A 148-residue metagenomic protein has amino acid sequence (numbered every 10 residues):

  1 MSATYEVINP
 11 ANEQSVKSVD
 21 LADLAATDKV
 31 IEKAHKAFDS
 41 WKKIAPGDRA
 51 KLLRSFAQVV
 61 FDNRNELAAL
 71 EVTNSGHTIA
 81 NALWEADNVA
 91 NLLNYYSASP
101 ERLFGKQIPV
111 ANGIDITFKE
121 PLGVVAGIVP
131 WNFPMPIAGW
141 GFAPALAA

Functional and structural regions predicted by a protein language model:
M1-G113: N-terminal Rossmann-like NAD(P)+-binding subdomain of aldehyde/semialdehyde dehydrogenases
L103-A148: Conserved small-residue-rich beta-alpha loop and adjacent elements that most often cradle the phosphate/pyrophosphate
